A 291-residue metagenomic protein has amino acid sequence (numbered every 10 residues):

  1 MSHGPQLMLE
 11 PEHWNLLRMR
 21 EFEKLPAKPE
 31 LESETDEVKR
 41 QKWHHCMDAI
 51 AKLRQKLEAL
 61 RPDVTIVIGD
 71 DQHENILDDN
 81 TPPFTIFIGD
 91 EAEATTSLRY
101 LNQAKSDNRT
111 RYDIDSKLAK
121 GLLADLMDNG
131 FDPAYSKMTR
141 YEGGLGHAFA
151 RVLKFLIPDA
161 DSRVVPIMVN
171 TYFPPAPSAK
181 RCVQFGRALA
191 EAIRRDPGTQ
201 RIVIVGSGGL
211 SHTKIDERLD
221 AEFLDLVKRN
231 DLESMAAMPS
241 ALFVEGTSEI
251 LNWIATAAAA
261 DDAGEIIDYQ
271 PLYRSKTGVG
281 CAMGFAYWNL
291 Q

Functional and structural regions predicted by a protein language model:
M1-P62, P82-R187, E191-R195, I215-Q291: Flexible, D/E/H-enriched segments
D63-D70, I167, Q200-G208: Beta-strand elements within well-structured catalytic alpha/beta cores of enzymes that handle phosphate/sulfate esters
Q72-E74: Glycine-rich nucleotide phosphate-binding loop and flanking beta-alpha elements of Rossmann-like dinucleotide-binding
L77: Active-site pocket-lining segments that scaffold enzyme catalytic pockets across diverse folds
L210-K214: A structural signal for small-residue-enriched, beta-sheet-centric alpha/beta enzyme cores and oligomeric scaffold folds
